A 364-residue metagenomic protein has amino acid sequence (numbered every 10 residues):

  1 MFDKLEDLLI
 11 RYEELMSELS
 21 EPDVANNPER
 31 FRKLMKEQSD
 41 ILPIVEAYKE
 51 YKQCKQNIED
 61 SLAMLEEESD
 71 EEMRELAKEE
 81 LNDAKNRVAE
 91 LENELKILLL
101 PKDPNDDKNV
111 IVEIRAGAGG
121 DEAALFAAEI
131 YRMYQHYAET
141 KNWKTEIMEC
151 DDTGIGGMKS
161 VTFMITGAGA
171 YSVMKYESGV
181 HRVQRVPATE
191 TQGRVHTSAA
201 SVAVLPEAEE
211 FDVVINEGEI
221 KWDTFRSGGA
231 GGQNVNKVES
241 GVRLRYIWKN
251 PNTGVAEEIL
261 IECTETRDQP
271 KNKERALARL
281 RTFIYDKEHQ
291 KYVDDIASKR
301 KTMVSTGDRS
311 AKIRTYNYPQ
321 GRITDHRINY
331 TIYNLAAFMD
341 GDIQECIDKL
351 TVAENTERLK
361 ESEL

Functional and structural regions predicted by a protein language model:
M1-V110, T356-L364: Charged, heptad-repeat coiled-coil alpha-helices that serve as long linker/dimerization "arms" in large NTP-dependent
E90-L364: Ribosome-associated translation termination/rescue signal centered on the conserved GGQ peptidyl-tRNA hydrolysis loop
